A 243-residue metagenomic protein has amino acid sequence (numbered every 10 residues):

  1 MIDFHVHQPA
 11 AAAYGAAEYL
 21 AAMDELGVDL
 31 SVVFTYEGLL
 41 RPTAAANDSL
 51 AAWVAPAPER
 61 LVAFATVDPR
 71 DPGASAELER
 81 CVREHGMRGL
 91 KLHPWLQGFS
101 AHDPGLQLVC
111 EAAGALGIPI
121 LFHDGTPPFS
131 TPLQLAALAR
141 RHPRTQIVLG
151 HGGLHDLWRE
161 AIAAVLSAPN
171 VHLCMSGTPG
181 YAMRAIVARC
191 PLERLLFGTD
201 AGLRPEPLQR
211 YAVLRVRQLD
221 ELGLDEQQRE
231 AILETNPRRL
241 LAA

Functional and structural regions predicted by a protein language model:
M1-S49: An N-terminally biased module of ancient metal coordination in phosphate/nucleic-acid-related enzymes
I2-P9, H93, H123, H151: Histidine-centered divalent metal-coordination motifs
F4-H7, A17-L30, E79, L192 (+1 more regions): Mid-to-C-terminal alpha-helical segments outside catalytic/metal-binding sites
H5, M23, S31, L50 (+8 more regions): Divalent metal-coordination and catalytic microenvironments
Q8-G15, E37-A45, D68-A74, Q97-H102 (+4 more regions): Acidic-and-aromatic substrate-binding clefts and catalytic sites of carbohydrate-active enzymes
E18-A22, A46-W53, E77-C81, G105-V109 (+4 more regions): A general structural detector for well-ordered alpha-helical segments in enzyme core domains, enriched
D29-L30, G38-L121, S167, V171-H172 (+1 more regions): Active-site gating/metal-coordination segments in enzymes
R88, H102-F197: Catalytic pocket-lining loop regions of alpha/beta-barrel enzymes, especially the amidohydrolase/enolase/GH5 lineages
